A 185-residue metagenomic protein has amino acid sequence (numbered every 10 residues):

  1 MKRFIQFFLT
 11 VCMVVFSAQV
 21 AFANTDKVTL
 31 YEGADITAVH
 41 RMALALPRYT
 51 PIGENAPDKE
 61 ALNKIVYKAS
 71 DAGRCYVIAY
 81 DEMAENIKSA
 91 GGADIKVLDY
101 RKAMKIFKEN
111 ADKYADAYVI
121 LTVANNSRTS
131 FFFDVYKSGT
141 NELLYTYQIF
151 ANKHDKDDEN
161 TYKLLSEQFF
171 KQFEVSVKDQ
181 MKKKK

Functional and structural regions predicted by a protein language model:
M1-L9: Bacterial N-terminal signal peptides that target proteins for export
L9, A18-Q19, E32-A34: N-terminal regions of proteins, emphasizing targeting and processing segments when present
M13, I65-R74, F169, F173 (+1 more regions): Hydrophobic, Leu/Ile/Phe/Ala-enriched alpha-helical segments that form helix-helix packing faces
V14-F22: C-terminal segment of classical bacterial N-terminal signal peptides
A23-A43, E109-K113, V123, S127-F131 (+1 more regions): C-terminal/domain-edge helix-coil "capping" segments
L46, P51-A103: N-terminal segment of the mature soluble domain
R101-A111: A short, acidic, amphipathic alpha-helical segment used as a generic capping/interface helix at domain edges
Y114-Y118: Conserved acidic residues
